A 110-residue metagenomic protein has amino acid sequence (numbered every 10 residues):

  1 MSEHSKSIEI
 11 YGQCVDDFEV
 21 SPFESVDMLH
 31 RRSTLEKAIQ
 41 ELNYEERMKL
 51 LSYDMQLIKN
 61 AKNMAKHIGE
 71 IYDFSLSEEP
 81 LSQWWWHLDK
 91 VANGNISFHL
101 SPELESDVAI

Functional and structural regions predicted by a protein language model:
M1-L29: Short terminal alpha-helical segments
I8, G12, R32, N43 (+2 more regions): N-terminal, helix-rich and Lys/Arg-enriched segments in bacterial and organellar proteins
E24-E36, L100-L104: Long, contiguous secondary-structure blocks with strong helical propensity
M28, E36-E79, Q83-W85: Acidic, low-complexity, intrinsically disordered interaction modules
I68-I110: Amphipathic alpha-helical binding modules
